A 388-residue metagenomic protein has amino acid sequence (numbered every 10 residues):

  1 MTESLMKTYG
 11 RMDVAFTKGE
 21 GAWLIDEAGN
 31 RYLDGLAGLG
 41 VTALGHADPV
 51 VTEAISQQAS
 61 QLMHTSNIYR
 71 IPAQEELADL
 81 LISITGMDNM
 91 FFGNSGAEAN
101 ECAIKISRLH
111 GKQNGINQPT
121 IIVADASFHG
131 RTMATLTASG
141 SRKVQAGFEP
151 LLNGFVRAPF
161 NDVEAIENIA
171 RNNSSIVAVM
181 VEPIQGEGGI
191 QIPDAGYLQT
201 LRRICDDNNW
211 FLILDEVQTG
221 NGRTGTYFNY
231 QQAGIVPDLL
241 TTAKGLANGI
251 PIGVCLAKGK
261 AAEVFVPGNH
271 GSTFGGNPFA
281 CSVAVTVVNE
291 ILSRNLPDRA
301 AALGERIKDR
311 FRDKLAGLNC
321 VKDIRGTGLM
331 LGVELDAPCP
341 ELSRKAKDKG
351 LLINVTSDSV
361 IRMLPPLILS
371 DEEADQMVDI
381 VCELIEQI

Functional and structural regions predicted by a protein language model:
M1-I388: Conserved N-terminal phosphate-binding loop of PLP-dependent enzymes in the Aspartate aminotransferase
